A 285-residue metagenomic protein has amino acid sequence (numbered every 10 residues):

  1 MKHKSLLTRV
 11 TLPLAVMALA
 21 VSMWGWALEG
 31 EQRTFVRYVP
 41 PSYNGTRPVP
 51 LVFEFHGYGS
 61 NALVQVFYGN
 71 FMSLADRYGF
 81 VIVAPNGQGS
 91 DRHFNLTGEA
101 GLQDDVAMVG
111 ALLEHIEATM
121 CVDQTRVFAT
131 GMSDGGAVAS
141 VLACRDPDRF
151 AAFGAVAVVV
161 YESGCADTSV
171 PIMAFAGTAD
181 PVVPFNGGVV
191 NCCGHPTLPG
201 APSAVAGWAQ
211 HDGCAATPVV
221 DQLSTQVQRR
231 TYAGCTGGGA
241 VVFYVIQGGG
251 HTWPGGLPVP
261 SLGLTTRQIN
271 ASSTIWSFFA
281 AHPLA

Functional and structural regions predicted by a protein language model:
K2-P13: Bacterial N-terminal signal peptides that target proteins for export
A18-L51, R77, R126-G154, V158-V160 (+5 more regions): A domain-start/cap signature at the N-terminus of enzymes
M23, A27-F128, M132, V138-V141 (+2 more regions): Serine-hydrolase catalytic machinery in alpha/beta-hydrolase-like enzymes
F67-Y68, F185-N191, G200-Q210, S224-T231: Short alpha-helix in the alpha/beta-hydrolase fold that links the catalytic acid
D167-I172, G237-V241: Short, proline-enriched alpha-helix->beta-strand connector loops that line the catalytic pocket of alpha/beta-hydrolase
A174-A176, D180: Short beta-strand/loop motif that positions the catalytic acidic residue of the alpha/beta-hydrolase fold
D180-V183, H251-T252: Acidic catalytic loop of the alpha/beta-hydrolase fold
F243-L257: Active-site-adjacent mobile loop/cap segments within catalytic or ligand-binding domains
